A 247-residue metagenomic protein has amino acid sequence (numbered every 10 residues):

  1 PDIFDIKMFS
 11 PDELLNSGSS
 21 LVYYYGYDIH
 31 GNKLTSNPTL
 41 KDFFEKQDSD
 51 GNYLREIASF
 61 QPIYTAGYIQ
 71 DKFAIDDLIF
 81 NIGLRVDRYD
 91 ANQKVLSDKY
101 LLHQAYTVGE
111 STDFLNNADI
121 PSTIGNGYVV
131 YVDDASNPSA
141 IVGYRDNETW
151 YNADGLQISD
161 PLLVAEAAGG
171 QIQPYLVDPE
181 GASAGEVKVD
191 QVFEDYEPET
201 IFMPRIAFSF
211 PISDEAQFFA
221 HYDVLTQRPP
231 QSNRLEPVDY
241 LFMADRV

Functional and structural regions predicted by a protein language model:
D2-D12, N16-S17, H30, A58-V247: Structural signature of Gram-negative outer-membrane beta-barrels, strongest in the C-terminal barrel of TonB-dependent
F9, S17-G18, P38, K46: Short loop/turn hinge sites at secondary-structure boundaries
L14, G18-S20, S49, Y53-L54: Polybasic, low-complexity Lys/Arg-rich tracts in intrinsically disordered regions that serve as generic basic
Y24: N-terminal, post-signal-peptide metal-ligating segments of extracellular/periplasmic oxidoreductases, dominated by
D28-T39: Conserved oxyanion/phosphate-binding beta-strand-loop segments in alpha/beta enzyme cores
L40-R55, A182-D190: Short glycine/proline-rich turn/loop motifs
